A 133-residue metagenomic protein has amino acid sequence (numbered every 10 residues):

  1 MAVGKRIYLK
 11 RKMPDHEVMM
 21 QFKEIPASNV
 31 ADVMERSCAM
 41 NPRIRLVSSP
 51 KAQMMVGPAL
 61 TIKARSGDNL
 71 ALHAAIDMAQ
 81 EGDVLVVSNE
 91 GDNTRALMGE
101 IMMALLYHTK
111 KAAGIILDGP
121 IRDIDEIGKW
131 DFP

Functional and structural regions predicted by a protein language model:
A2-P133: Feature captures the catalytic cores and cofactor-binding loops of soluble hydro-lyases/lyases that act on carboxylate
